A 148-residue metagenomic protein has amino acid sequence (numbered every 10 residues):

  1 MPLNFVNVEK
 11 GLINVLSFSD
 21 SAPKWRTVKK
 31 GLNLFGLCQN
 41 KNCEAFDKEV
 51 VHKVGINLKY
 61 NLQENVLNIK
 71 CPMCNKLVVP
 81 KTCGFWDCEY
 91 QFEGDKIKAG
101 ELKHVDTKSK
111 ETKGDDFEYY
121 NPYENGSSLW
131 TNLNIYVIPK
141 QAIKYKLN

Functional and structural regions predicted by a protein language model:
M1-L16: Long, low-complexity, serine/proline/glycine-rich intrinsically disordered regulatory regions that flank/link signaling
V8, V28, L32-N33, H52 (+4 more regions): Generic detector of intrinsically disordered, low-complexity, polar/charged segments
N14-T27, F46-K59: Short Cys/His-rich Zn2+-coordinating modules
L16, D20, K59, V66-N148: Cys/His-rich zinc-coordinating modules
G31-Q39, D47, E64-L67: Short metal-coordination and nucleic-acid-contact micro-motifs, chiefly zinc-binding Cys/His arrays
C38-C43, C71-C74: Short cysteine-rich clusters marking metal-coordination/redox-active sites
C43-K48, V79-P80: Short functional micro-motifs and their immediate structural scaffolds
